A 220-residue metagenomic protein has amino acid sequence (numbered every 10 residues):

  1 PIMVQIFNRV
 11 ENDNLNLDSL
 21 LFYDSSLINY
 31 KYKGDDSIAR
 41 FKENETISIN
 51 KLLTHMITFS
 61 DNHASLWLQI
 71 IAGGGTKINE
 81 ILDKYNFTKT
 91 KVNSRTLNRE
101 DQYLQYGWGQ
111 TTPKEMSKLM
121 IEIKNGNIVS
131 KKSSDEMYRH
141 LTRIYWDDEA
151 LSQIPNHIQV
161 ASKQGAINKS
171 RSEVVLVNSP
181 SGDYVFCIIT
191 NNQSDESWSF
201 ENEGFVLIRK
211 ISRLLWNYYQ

Functional and structural regions predicted by a protein language model:
P1-D24, M56, F186: Active-site SXXK
P1-Q5, E115-K118, K210: Short amphipathic alpha-helical face segments that pack within enzyme cores and frequently flank/anchor catalytic
Q5, R9, K77, I81 (+2 more regions): Generic non-transmembrane alpha-helical segments
S25, I57-S60, L68-I71, R95 (+2 more regions): Active-site-proximal beta-strand/loop segments in catalytic clefts of secreted hydrolases
I28-L66, G75: Conserved catalytic neighborhood of penicillin-recognizing serine enzymes
E45, H63-M120: Mid-domain, small-residue-enriched loop/turn segments at the edges of structured enzyme/sensor domains
L52-I57, L68, I81-L82, M120 (+1 more regions): Short alpha-helical scaffolding segments that buttress acidic/His motifs in well-ordered protein cores
I71, G75, K118-D148, P155-Q220: Structured C-terminal helix/loop/strand segments within mature extracytoplasmic catalytic/sensor domains
